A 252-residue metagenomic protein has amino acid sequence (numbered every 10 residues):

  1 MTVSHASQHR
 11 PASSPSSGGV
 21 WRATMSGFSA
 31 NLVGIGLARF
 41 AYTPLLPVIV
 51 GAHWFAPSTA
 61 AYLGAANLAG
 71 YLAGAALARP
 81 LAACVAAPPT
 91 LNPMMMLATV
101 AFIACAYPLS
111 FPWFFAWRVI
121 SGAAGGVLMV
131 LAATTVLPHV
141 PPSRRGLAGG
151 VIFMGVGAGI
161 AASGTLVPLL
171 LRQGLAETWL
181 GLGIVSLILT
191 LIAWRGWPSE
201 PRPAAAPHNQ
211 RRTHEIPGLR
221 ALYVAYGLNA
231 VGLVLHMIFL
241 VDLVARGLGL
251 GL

Functional and structural regions predicted by a protein language model:
A30-P47, H236-V241: Extracytoplasmic
T43, R220-L252: Extracytoplasmic gate region of multi-pass secondary transporters
W54, Y107-W113: Helix-breaking motifs and short loop linkers at transmembrane-helix boundaries and internal kinks in secondary membrane
G74-A86: Helix-to-loop junctions at the C-terminal end of transmembrane segments in multipass secondary transporters
P89-I103: Structural signature of the two symmetry-related core transmembrane helices
A101-A106, S121, A193: MFS-fold secondary transporters
F111, P142-S143, G150-W197: Helix-loop-helix hairpin linking two adjacent transmembrane segments in secondary transporters
W117-M154: Cytoplasmic helix-loop-helix junction between adjacent transmembrane helices in 12-TM secondary transporters
